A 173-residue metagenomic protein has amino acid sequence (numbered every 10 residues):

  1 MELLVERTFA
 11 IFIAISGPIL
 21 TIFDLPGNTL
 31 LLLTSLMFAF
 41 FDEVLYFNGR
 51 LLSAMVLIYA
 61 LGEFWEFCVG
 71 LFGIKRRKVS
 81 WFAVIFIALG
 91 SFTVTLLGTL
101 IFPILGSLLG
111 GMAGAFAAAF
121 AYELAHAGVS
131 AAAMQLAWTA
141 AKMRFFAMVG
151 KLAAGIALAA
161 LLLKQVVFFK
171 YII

Functional and structural regions predicted by a protein language model:
M1-L20, A83-T93: Small-residue-enriched transmembrane helix starts and helix-helix packing motifs in multi-pass inner-membrane proteins
I13-I22, F64-K75, E123-G128: C-terminal ends of transmembrane helices
I13-L31, T93-I104: Transmembrane alpha-helix interface/packing and boundary motifs in multi-pass membrane proteins, characterized by
L30-F47, V94-G98, F102, A113-Y122: Interfacial segments of multi-pass membrane proteins
L31, L51-Y59, V79, A83-S91 (+5 more regions): Alpha-helical transmembrane segments of multi-pass membrane proteins, especially transporters and channels
L61-T99: Helix-adjacent hinge/juxtasegments
V129-A153: Interfacial loop-to-transmembrane junctions
A160-I173: Juxtamembrane boundary at the C-terminal end of a transmembrane helix
